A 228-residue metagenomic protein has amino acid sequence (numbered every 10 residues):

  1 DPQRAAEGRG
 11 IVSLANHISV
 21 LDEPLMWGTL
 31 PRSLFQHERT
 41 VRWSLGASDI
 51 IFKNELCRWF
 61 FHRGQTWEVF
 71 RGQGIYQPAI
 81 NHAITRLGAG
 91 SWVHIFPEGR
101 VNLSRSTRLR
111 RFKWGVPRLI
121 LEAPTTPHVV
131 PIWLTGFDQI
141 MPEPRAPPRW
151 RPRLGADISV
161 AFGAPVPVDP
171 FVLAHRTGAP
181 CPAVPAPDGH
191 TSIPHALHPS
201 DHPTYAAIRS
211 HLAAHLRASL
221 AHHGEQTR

Functional and structural regions predicted by a protein language model:
D1-A6, I84-T85: Short amphipathic alpha-helix with an adjacent loop that forms part of the alpha/beta core around
A5-Q73: Catalytic core of membrane glycerolipid acyltransferases/transacylases, capturing the structured, soluble-facing
R9-A15, S91-P97, P127: Generic beta-sheet signal
I50, Q73-Q77, L109-K113: A conditional alpha-helix N-cap/helix-loop micro-motif detector
E55-W59, W92, L103-P199: A cross-family acyltransferase "interaction/gating" segment
Q65-Q73, L103-T107, P203: Surface-exposed cleft-lining segments at the edges of enzyme active sites
Q77-T107, G163-P167, R209-R228: N-terminal/domain-start segments enriched in small and hydrophobic, helix-friendly residues, covering either
P180-E225: Short, cationic low-complexity segments
